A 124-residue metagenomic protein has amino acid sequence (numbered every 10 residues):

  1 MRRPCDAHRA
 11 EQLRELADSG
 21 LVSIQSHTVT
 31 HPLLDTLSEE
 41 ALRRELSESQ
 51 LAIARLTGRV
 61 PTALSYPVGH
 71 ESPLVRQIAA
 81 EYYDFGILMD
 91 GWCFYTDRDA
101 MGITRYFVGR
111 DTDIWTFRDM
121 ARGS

Functional and structural regions predicted by a protein language model:
M1-Q25: Extended, charge-rich helix/loop segments that form flexible, surface "patches" used to engage negatively charged
E15-S19, V29-P32, T36-S124: C-terminal active-site subregion of NodB/CE4 polysaccharide deacetylases
